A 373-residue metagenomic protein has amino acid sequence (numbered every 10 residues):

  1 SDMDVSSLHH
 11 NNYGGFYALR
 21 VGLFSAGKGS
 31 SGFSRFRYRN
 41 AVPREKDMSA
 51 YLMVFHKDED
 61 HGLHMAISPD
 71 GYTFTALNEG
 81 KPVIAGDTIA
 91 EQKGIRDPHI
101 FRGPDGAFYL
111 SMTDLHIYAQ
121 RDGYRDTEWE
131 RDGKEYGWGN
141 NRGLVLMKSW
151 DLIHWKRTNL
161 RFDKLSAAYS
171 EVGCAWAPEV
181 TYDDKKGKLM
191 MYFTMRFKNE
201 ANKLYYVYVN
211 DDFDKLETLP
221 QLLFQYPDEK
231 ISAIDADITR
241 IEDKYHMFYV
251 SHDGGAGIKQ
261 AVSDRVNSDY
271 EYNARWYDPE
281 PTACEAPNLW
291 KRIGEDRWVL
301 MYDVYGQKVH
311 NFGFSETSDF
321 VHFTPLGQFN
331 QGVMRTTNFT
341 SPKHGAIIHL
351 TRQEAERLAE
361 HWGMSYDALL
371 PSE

Functional and structural regions predicted by a protein language model:
S1-E373: Carbohydrate-active catalytic/glycan-binding domains of CAZyme proteins, especially the secreted or lumenal ectodomains
